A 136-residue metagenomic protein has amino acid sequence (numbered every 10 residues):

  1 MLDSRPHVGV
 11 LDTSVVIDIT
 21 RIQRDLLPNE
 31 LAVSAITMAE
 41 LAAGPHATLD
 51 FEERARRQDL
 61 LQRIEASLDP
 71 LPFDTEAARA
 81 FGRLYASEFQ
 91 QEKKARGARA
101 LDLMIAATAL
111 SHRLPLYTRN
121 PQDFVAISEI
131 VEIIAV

Functional and structural regions predicted by a protein language model:
M1-Q62: Short, well-structured N-terminal submotif of metal-dependent ribonuclease cores
M1-S4, A106, L110-V136: Acidic, PIN/NYN-like endoribonuclease modules and their adjacent C-terminal/linker elements
D3, D69-P115: Active-site neighborhoods of divalent-metal-dependent phosphate/nucleic-acid chemistry enzymes
V15-V16, A77, Q122-D123: Alpha-helix capping/helix-boundary segments
L49-E52, F89, I134-V136: Short, hinge-like loop/turn segments at secondary-structure boundaries
